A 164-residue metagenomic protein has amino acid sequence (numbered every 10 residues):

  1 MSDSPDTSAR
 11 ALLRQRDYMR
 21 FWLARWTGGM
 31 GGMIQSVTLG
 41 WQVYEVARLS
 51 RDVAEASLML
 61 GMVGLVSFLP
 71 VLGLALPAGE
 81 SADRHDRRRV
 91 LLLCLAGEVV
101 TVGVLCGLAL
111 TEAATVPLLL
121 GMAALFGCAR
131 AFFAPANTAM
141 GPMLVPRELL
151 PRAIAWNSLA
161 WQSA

Functional and structural regions predicted by a protein language model:
M1-A164: Alpha-helical transmembrane-bundle signature of multi-pass membrane transport and export proteins
